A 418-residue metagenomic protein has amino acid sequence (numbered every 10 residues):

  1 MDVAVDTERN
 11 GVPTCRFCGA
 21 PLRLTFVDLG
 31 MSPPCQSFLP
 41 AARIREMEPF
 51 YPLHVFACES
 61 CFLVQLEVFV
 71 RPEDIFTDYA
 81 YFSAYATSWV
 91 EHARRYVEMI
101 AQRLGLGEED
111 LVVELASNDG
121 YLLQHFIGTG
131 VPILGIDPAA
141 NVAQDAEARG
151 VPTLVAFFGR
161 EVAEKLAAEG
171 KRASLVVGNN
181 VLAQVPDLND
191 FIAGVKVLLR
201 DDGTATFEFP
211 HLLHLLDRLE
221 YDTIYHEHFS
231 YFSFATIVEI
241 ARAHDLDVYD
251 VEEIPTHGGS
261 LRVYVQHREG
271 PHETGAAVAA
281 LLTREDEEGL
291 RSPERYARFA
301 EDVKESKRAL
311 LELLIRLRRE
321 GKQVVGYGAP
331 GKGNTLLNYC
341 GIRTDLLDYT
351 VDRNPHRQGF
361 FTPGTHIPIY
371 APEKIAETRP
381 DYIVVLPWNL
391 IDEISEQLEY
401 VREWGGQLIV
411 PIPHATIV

Functional and structural regions predicted by a protein language model:
D2-S88, E252: N-terminal juxtadomain amphipathic helix that follows a signal peptide/anchor or precedes a small N-terminal auxiliary
P34-S37, F207-S230, F234-I237, A241: Short, glycine-/aromatic-enriched active-site segment of Class I SAM-dependent methyltransferases
E108-N118, V324-Y327: Conserved class I S-adenosyl-L-methionine
D119-G130: Conserved SAM-binding loop of SAM-dependent methyltransferases across substrates and taxa, primarily the Class I
V177: A conserved beta-strand element that flanks and buttresses the S-adenosyl-L-methionine
N189-T204, E399: A short glycine-rich, Lys/Arg-flanked "PGG" loop and its adjoining helix->strand segment in the class I
D202-P210, Q407-P413: Conserved beta-strand signature within the Rossmann-like core of class I S-adenosyl-L-methionine
H257-D302: Flexible, glycine-/basic-rich loop-and-beta segments that form/coincide with the SAM-dependent methyltransferase
